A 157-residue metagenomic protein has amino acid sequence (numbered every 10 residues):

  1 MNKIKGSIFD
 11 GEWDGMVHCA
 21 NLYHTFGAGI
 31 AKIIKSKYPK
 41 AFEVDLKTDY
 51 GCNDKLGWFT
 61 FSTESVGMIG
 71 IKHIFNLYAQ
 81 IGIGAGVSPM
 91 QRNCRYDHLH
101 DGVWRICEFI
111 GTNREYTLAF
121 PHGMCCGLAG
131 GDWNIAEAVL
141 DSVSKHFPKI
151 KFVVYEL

Functional and structural regions predicted by a protein language model:
M1-L157: Macrodomain-like recognition of ADP-ribose-binding/processing modules
